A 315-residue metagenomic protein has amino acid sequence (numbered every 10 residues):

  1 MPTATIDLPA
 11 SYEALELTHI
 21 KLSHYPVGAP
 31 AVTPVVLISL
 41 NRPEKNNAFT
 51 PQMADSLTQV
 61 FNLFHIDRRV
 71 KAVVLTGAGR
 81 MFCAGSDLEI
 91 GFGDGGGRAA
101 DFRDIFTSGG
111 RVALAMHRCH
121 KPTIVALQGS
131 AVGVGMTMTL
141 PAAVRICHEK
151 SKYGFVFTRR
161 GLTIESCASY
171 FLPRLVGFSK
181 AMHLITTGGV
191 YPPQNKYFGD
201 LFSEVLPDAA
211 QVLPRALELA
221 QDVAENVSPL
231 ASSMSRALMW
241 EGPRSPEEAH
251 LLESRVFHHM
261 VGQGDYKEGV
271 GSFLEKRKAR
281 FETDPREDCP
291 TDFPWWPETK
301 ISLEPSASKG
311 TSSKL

Functional and structural regions predicted by a protein language model:
M1-A78, W295-L315: Conserved CoA-thioester-binding segment of acyl-CoA-metabolizing enzymes
P9-Y12, D55, R69, G77-A115 (+2 more regions): Glycine- (often His-adjacent) and acidic-residue-rich active-site loop that binds/positions the CoA thioester
P30-T33, P43, I146-S151, F202-E268 (+1 more regions): C-terminal long alpha-helix characteristic of the crotonase
I38, R42, S56-L57, L75 (+7 more regions): Terminal peptide-recognition signature
D67, C119-H120, Q263, K276: Acidic-histidine catalytic/liganding microenvironments
L114-L230: Crotonase-fold acyl-CoA enzyme core
